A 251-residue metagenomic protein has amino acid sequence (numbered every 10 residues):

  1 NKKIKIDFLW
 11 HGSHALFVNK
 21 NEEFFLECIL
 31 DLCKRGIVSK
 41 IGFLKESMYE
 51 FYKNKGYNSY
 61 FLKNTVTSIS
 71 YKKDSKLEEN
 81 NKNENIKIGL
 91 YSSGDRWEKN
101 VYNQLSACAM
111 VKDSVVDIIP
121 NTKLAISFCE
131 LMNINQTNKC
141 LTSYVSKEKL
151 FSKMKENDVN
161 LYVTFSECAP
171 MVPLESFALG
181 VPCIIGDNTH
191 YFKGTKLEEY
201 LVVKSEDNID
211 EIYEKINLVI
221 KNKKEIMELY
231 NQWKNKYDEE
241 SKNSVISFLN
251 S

Functional and structural regions predicted by a protein language model:
K2-N19: Active-site proximal beta-strand in glycosyltransferases
E22-F61: A short, active-site helix/loop in glycosyltransferases that binds the activated sugar's phosphate group
G36, F128-V145: Nucleotide-activated donor-binding/catalytic signature segment of Leloir-type glycosyltransferases, i.e., the conserved
K76-K99, L105-V111, V116-D117: Conserved donor-binding/catalytic core segment of Leloir-type glycosyltransferases
T122, T137-M154: Conserved active-site histidine-acidic residue motif and adjacent donor-binding/catalytic loop of glycosyltransferases
T164-F165: Aromatic "clamp/platform" in nucleotide-sugar-dependent glycosyltransferases that forms part of the donor/acceptor
P182-N188: Short hydrophobic beta-strand element within catalytic cores of glycosyltransferases and related nucleotide-activated
E206-D210, E214, I220-S251: A charged, aromatic-enriched C-terminal amphipathic alpha-helix characteristic of glycosyltransferases across folds
